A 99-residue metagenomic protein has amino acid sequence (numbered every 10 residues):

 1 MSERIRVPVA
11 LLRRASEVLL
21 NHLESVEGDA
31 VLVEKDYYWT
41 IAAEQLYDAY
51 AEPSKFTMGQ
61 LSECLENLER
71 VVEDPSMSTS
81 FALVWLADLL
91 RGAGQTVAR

Functional and structural regions predicted by a protein language model:
M1-T40: Short terminal alpha-helical segments
S2-I5, V9, R13, A51 (+3 more regions): Amphipathic alpha-helical coiled-coil segments with heptad-repeat character
R14, N21, V33, Q45 (+2 more regions): Exposed, low-complexity/repetitive linear segments and helix-based recognition motifs, biased toward charged/polar
A15-S16, A42-A43, A87, G94: Small side chains
L23-E34, A51-K55, E73-S80: Charged, low-complexity interaction regions
V33-T40, G59, S80-W85: Short, charged, amphipathic alpha-helical segments
A43, Y50-P75: Long, amphipathic, charge-rich alpha-helical segments that form helical bundles/coiled-coils
E63-R99: Amphipathic alpha-helical binding modules
